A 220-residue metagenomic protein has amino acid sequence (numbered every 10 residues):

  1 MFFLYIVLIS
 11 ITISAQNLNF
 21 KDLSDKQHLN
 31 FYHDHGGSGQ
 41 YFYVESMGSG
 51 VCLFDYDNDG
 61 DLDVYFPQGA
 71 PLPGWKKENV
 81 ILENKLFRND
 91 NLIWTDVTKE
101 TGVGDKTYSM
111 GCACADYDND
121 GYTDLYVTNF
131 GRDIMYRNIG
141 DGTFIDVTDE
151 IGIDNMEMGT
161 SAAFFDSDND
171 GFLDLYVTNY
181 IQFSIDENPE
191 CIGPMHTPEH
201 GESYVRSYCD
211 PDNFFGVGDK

Functional and structural regions predicted by a protein language model:
M1-I6: Sec-dependent signal peptide recognition, specifically the positively charged N-region followed immediately by
I9-T12: N-terminal signal peptide c-region/cleavage motif recognized by signal peptidases
S14-K220: Acidic, glycine/proline-rich Ca2+-coordinating loop motifs
